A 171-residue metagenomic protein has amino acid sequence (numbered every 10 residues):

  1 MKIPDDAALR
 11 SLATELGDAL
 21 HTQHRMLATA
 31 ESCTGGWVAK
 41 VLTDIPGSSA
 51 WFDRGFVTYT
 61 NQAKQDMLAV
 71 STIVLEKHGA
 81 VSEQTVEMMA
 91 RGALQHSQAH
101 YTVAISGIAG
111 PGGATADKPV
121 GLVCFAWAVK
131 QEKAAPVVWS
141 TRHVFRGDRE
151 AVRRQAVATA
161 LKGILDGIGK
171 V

Functional and structural regions predicted by a protein language model:
M1-V171: Short alpha-helical segments enriched in small residues
